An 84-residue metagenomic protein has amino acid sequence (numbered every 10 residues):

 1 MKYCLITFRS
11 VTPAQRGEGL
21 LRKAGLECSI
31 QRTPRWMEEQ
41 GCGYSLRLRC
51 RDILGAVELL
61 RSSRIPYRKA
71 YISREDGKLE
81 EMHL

Functional and structural regions predicted by a protein language model:
M1-K2, L84: Short, low-complexity, intrinsically disordered N-terminal peptides in bacterial proteins
K2-R22, L26-V57: Amphipathic, hydrophobic secondary-structure cores in small proteins
C50-L84: C-terminal structural segments of small proteins and small subunits
